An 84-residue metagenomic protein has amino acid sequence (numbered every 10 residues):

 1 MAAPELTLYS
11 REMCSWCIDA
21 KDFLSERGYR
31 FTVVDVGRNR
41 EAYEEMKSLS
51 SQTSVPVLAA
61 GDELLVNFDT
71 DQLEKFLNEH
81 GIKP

Functional and structural regions predicted by a protein language model:
M1-R30: Local sequence-structure signature of Cys/Sec-based thiol-disulfide redox active-site neighborhoods
R11, S51, T70: ATP/adenylate-binding site constellation spanning eukaryotic-like Ser/Thr protein kinases, ABC-transporter
S15, E41, Q72: Short alpha-helical
F31-A42: Thiol-based oxidoreductase modules, predominantly thioredoxin-like and allied folds used for disulfide exchange
L49-L58: Structural micro-motif
G61-P84: Non-catalytic, surface beta->alpha helical segment in thiol-disulfide oxidoreductase systems
